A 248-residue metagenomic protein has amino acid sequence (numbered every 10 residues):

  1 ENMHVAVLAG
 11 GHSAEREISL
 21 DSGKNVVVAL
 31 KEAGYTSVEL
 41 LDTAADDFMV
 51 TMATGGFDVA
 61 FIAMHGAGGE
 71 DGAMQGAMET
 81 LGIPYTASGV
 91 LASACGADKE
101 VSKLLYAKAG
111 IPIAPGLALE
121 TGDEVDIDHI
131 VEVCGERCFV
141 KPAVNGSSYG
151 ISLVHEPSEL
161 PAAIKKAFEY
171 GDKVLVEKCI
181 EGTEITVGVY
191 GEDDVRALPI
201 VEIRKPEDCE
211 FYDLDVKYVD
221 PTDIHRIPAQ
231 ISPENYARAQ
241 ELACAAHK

Functional and structural regions predicted by a protein language model:
E1-L104, K108, E120-H129: ATP-binding N-terminal substructure of ATP-dependent carboxylate-amine bond-forming enzymes
N2-A9, M52, C95-T183: Active-site nucleotide/adenylate-binding loops and adjacent lid/helix of ATP-dependent enzymes
M3, G110, S232-K248: ATP-dependent carboxylate activation and anion-phosphoryl transfer catalytic cores that bind Mg-ATP to form
K24-N25, K165, C244: Solvent-exposed alpha-helix faces
V28, E32-Y35, I111, F168-D172 (+3 more regions): Generic secondary-structure signature for well-ordered alpha-helical cores
T86, A114-P115, L198, Y212: A short, local hydrophobic-aromatic micro-motif
H155-E241: Phosphate-binding site of ATP-dependent enzymes
